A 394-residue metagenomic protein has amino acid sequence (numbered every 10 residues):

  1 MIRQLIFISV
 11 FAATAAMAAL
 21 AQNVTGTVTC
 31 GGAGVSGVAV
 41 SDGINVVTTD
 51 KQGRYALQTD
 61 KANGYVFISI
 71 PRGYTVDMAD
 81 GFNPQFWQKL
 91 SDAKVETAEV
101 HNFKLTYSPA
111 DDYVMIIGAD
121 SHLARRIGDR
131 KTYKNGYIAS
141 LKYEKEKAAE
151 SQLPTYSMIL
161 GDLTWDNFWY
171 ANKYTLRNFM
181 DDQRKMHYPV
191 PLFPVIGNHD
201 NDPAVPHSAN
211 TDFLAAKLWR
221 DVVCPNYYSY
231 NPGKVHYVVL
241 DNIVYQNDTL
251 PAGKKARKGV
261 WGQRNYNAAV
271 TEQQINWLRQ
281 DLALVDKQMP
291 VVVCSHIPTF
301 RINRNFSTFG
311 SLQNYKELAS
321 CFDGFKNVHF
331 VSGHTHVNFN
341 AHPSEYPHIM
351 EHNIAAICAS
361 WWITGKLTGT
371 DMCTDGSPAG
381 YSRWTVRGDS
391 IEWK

Functional and structural regions predicted by a protein language model:
M1-Q22: Bacterial Sec-dependent N-terminal signal peptides
Q22-V24, T29-I44, K61: Short, ordered, surface-exposed loop/turn motifs in non-cytosolic proteins
N23, C30-G31, D80-Y170: N-terminal active-site segment of His-dependent metallophosphoesterases
I44-D60: Short, acidic Ser/Thr/Gly-rich low-complexity loop/linker segments typical of extracellular and cell-surface proteins
R72-V76, G81-K94, E99, F168-V285 (+2 more regions): Extended active-site neighborhood of metal-dependent phosphoesterases/phosphodiesterases
D120, G161-D162, G197-N198, H296 (+1 more regions): Active-site glycine-centered loops adjacent to acidic/histidine catalytic or metal-binding residues that shape
S121-H122, I127-Y133, L163-N172, V260-T271 (+1 more regions): The substrate-binding groove and active-site-proximal loops of carbohydrate-active enzymes, especially glycoside
L282-N303: Short acidic, glycine-rich surface-loop motifs adjacent to enzyme active sites
